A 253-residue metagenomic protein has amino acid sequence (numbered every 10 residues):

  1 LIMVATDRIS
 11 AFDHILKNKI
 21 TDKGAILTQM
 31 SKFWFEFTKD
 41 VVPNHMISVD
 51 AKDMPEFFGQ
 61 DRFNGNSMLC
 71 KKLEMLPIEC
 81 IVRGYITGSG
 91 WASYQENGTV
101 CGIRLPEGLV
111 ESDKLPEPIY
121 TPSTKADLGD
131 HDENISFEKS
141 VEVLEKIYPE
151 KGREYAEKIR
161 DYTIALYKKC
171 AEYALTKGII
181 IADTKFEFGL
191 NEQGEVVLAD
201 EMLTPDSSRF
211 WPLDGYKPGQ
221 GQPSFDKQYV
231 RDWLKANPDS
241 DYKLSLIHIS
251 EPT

Functional and structural regions predicted by a protein language model:
L1, M75-P77, G178-I181, E192-V196: Coil-to-beta-strand transition motifs
L1-S112: Conserved ATP-binding subdomain of kinase catalytic cores across diverse folds
V4-H14, S112-K151, L234-S245: Residues forming anionic-ligand binding surfaces in small-molecule and nucleic-acid pockets of primarily soluble enzymes
V82, I181-M202: Conserved metal-phosphate-binding beta-hairpin within the catalytic cores of diverse ATP-dependent phosphoryl-transfer
P116-D130, Y167-I180, M202-S207: Phosphate-binding core of ATP-grasp and ATP-grasp-like enzymes
K146-A182: A long amphipathic alpha-helix within ATP-dependent nucleotide-binding catalytic cores
V196-D241: A translation/RNA-centric and nucleic-acid-associated enzymatic feature enriched in Class II aminoacyl-tRNA synthetases
S245-T253: Residue-level detector of conserved catalytic or cofactor/ligand-binding positions in enzyme active sites
